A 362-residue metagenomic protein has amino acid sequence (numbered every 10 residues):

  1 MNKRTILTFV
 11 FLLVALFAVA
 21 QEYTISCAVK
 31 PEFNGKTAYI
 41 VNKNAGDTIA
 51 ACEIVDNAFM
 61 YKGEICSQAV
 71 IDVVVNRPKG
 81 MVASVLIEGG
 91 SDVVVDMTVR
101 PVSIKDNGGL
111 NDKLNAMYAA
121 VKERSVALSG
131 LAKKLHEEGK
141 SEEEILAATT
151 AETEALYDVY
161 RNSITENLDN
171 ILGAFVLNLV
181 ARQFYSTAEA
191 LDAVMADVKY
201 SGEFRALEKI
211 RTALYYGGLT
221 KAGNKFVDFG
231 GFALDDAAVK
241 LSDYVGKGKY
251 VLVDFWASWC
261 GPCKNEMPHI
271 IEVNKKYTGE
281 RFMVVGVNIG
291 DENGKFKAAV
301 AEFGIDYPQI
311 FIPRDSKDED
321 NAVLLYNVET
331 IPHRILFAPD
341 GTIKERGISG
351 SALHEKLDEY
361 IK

Functional and structural regions predicted by a protein language model:
M1-C27: Bacterial Sec-dependent N-terminal signal peptides
Q21-Y157: A non-transmembrane, solvent-exposed segment enriched in polar/low-complexity residues
I54, A233-L234, F337-A338: Short, acidic, Ser/Thr-enriched surface-loop or helix-capping motifs
Q68, G80, D92-V93, T150-G223: N-terminal targeting signals for export/organelle localization
L179, F303-I305, I312-K362: Thiol/disulfide oxidoreductase modules built on the thioredoxin-like
E208-D243, I310, L357: N-terminal "domain-start" segment that seeds a small globular fold
L241-C260, I270: Short active-site neighborhood of thiol/selenol oxidoreductases, capturing the structured segment around
K264-I305, I310, R314-L324, E355: Structural microenvironment flanking redox-active thiols in thiol-disulfide oxidoreductases
